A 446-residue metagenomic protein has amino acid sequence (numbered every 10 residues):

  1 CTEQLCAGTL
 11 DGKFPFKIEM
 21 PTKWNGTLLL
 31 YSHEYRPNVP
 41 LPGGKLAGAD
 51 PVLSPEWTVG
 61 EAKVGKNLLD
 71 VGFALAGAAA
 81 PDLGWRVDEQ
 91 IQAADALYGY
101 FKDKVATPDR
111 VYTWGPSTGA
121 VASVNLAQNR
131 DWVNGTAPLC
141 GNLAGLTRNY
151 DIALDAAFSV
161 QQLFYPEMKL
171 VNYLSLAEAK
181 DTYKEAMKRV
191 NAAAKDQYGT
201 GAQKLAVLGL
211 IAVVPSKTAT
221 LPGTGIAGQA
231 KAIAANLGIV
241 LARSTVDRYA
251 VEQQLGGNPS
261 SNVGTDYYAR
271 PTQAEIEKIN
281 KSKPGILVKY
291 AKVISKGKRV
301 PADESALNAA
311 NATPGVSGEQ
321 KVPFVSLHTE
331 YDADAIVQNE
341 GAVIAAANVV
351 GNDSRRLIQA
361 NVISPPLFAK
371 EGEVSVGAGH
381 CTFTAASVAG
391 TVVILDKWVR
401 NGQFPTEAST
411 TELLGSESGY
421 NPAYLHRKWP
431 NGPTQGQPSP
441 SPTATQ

Functional and structural regions predicted by a protein language model:
C1-E3, F14, N142-P314: Accessory cap/linker subdomain of secreted extracellular hydrolases
L10-T22, T27-L28, A310-A312: A short loop-to-beta-strand scaffold at the N-terminal edge of the catalytic core in hydrolase folds
K23-W24, A96-S117, W132: Gly/Ser-rich "nucleophile elbow"/oxyanion-hole loop immediately N-terminal to the catalytic nucleophile in hydrolases
G26-P37, Y112, V325-L327: Short beta-strand element of the alpha/beta-hydrolase
A62-G84, L395: Conserved alpha/beta-hydrolase
G84-V105, G390-V393: Alpha/beta-hydrolase active-site loop
D109-Y165: Primarily recognizes the serine-hydrolase "nucleophile elbow" in alpha/beta-hydrolase and SGNH/GDSL folds
P116, T245-G419: C-terminal subdomain of alpha/beta-hydrolase-fold enzymes, centered on the catalytic histidine and its supporting
